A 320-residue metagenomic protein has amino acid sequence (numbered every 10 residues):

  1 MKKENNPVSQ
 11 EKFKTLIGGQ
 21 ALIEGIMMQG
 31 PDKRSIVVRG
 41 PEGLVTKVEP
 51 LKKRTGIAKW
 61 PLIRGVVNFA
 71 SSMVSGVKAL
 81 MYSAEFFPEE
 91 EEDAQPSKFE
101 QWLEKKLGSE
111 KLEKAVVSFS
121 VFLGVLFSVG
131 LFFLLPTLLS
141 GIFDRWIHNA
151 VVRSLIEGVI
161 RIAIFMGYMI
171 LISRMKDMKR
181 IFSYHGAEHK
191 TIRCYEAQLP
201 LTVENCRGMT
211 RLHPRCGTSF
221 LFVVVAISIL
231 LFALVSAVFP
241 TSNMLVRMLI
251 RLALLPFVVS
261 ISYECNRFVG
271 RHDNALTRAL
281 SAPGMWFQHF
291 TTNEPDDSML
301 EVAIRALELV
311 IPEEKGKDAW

Functional and structural regions predicted by a protein language model:
M1-Q95: Divalent-cation
K3-G18, L22, I26-M28, Q95-P96 (+5 more regions): Polar-ligand-bearing catalytic/cofactor-coordination segments of membrane-embedded or membrane-tethered inner-membrane
W60, R64-Y82, E157-F182, L255-R271: Hydrophobic alpha-helical membrane-embedded segments
Y82-F86, G124-N149, V224-L249, Y263: Juxtamembrane "helix exit" motif at the C-terminal ends of alpha-helical transmembrane segments in multi-pass membrane
E90-R145, N149-M175: Hydrophobic alpha-helical segments characteristic of transmembrane helices in integral membrane transporters
Q101-K111, L139-I156, S236-L249, F268-R278 (+1 more regions): Membrane interface segments of multi-pass transport proteins and intramembrane proteases
E110-L123, V203-V223: Loop-to-transmembrane boundary segments
S120-V125, R153, E157, R161 (+7 more regions): Pore-lining and gate-forming transmembrane alpha-helices of multi-pass membrane transport proteins
